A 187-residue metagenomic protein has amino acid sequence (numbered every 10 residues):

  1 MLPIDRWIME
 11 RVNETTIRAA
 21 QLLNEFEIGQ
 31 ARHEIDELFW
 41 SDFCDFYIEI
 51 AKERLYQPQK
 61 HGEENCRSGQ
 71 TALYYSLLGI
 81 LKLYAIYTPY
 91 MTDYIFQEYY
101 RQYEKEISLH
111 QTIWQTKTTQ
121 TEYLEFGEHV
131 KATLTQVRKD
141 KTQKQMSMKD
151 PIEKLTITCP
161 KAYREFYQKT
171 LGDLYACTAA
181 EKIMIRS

Functional and structural regions predicted by a protein language model:
M1-A20, E49-Q136, K144, P151 (+1 more regions): Acidic, turn-prone loop/beta-hairpin segments
L23-Q30: Short helix-adjacent coil turns
F26, L38, I86-Y90: Residue-level signal for short amphipathic helical patches enriched in basic/charged and nearby hydrophobic residues
T142, M146-S187: Extended, charged helical/alpha-beta scaffold domains that provide interaction surfaces
